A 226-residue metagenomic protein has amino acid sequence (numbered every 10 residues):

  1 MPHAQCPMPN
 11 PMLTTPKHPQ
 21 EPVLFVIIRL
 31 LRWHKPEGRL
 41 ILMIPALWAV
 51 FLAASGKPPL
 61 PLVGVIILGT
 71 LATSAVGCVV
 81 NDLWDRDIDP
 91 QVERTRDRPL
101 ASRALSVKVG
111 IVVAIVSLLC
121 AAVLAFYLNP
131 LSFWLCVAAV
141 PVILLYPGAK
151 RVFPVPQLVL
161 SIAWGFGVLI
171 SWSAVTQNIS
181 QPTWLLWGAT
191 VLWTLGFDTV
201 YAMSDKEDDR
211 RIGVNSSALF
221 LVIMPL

Functional and structural regions predicted by a protein language model:
M1-P11: Arg/Gly-rich low-complexity intrinsically disordered repeat tracts
P9-R29: Transit-peptide-like, low-complexity N-terminal presequences and other terminal intrinsically disordered regions
L24, G64, V116, W184 (+1 more regions): Alpha-helical membrane-protein architecture signal
F25-G38, A104, K150, S216-L226: Membrane interfacial helix-start motif at the N-side
I28-R29, L68, V76, R98-Q181 (+1 more regions): Intramembrane alpha-helical segments
L40-A49, L160-S173, F220-I223: Small-residue-rich segments of transmembrane alpha-helices in multi-pass membrane proteins, especially helix faces
A46-W84, R94, L118-A122, F133-L144 (+1 more regions): Membrane-embedded alpha-helical segments that form the functional core of polytopic membrane enzymes, especially those
G69-A122, V191-L226: Solvent-exposed interhelical
